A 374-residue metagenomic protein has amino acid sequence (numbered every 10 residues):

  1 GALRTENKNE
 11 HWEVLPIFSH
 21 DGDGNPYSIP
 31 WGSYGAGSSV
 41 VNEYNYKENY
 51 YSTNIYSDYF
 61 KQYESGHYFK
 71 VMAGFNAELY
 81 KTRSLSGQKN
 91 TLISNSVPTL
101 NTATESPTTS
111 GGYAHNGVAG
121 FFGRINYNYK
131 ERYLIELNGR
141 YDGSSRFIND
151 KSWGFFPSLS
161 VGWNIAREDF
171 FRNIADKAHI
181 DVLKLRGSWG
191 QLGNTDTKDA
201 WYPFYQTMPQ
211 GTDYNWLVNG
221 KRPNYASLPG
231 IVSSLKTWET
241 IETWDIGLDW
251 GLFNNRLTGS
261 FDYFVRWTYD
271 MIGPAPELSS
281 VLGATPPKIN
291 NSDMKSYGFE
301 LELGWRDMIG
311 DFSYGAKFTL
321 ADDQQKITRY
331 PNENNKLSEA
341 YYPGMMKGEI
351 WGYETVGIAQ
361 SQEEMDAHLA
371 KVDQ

Functional and structural regions predicted by a protein language model:
G1-V14, P26-T355: Extracellular/periplasmic, surface-exposed regions of secreted and cell-surface proteins
F18: Glycine-rich phosphate/pyrophosphate-binding beta-alpha loops
D21-G22: Active-site-surrounding "flap" and adjacent substrate/cofactor-binding loops of secreted or lumenal enzymes, prototyped
I358: Residue-level "micro-hotspots" composed of small/polar
S361: Aromatic-residue-lined binding/catalytic grooves and analogous aromatic/hydrophobic interfacial grooves in multimeric
D366-Q374: Short, intrinsically disordered, charge-balanced linker/junction segments flanking boundaries in proteins
